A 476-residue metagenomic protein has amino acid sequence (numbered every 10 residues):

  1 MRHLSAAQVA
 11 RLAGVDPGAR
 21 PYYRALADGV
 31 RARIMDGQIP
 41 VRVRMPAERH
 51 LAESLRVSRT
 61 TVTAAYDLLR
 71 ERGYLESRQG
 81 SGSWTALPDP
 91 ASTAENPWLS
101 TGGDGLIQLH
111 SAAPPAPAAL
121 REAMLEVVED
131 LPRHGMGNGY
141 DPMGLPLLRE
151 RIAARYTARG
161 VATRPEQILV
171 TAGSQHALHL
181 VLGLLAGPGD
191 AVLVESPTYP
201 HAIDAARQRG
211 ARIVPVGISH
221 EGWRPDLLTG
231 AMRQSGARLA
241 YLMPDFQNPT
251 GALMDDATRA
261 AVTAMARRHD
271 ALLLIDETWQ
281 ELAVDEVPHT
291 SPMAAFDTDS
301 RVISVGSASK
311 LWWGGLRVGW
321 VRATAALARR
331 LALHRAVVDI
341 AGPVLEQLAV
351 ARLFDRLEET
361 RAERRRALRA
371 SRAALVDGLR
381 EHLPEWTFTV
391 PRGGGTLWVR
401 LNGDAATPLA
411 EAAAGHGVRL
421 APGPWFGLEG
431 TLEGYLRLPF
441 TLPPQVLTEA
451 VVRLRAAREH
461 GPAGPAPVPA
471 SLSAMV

Functional and structural regions predicted by a protein language model:
M1-E129, E150, A332, A336-G342 (+9 more regions): N-terminal basic, amphipathic alpha-helical segments
G135-H269, E281-D299, V452, H460-V476: Conserved core of the PLP fold type I
V194, P215, I275, V350 (+1 more regions): Hydrophobic residues in well-ordered beta-strands that form the structural core
T298, S304-R366: Conserved core segment of the aminotransferase class I/II
R322, W398-R400, P439-T441: Short hydrophobic/aromatic beta-strand micro-patches that form the beta-sheet surface supporting nucleotide- or nucleic
L368-V376, W386-R400: Conserved glycine-rich beta-strand-loop-beta hairpin in the small C-terminal domain of fold type I
N402-A405, P443-Q445: Helix N-cap motif at beta-to-alpha junctions
